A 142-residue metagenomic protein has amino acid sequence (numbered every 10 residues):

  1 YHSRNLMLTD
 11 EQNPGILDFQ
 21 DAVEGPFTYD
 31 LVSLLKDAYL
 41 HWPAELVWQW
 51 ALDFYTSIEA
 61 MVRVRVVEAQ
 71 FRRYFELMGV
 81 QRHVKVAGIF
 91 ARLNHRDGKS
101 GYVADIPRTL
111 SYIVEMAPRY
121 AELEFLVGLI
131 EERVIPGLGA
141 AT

Functional and structural regions predicted by a protein language model:
Y1-Y29, H41: Active-site acidic catalytic loop and adjacent metal/ATP-binding pocket of ATP-dependent phosphoryl transfer enzymes
S3-L8, V23-G25, W48-A51, Y55-I58 (+1 more regions): Glycan-recognition and catalytic cores of secretory/periplasmic carbohydrate-active enzymes
D21-V23, V80, S100-V103: A short, ordered amphipathic alpha-helix with a cationic face
F27-V64, L77-D97, T109-M116: Active-site activation/catalytic loop segments of kinase-like enzymes and analogous catalytic loops in related
D30, Q49, D53, Q70 (+2 more regions): Exposed alpha-helical structural elements
R65-R73: Histidine/acidic-rich helix-loop-helix segments that form or flank divalent-metal centers in metalloenzyme catalytic
G88-T142: ATP/Mg2+ or Mg2+-diphosphate-binding catalytic cores that bind nucleotide phosphates or diphosphates via glycine-rich
